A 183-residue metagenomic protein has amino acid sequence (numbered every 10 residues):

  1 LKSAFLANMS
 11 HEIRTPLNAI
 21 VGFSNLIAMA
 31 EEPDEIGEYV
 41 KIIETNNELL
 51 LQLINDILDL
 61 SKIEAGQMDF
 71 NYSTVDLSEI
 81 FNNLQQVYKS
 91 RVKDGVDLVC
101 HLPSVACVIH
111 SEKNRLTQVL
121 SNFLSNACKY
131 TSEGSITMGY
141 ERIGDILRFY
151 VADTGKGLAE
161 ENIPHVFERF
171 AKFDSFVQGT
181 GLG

Functional and structural regions predicted by a protein language model:
G22, L158-F170: Short conserved segment of the HATPase_c
A28-D34: Short acidic helix/loop segment immediately C-terminal to the autophosphorylated histidine in two-component histidine
T45-L50: Short alpha-helical segment of the dimerization/phosphotransfer core of two-component systems
S61-Y72: Helix-loop junction within the histidine kinase core
N71-D76, K93-C107, I143: Conserved catalytic submotifs in the C-terminal HATPase_c
N71-Q86, V99, T117, R148: A conserved beta-strand-to-alpha-helix junction within the catalytic ATP-binding
A127-C128: Short helix-loop "hinge" at the ATP-lid/N-box region of the Bergerat-fold HATPase_c
A171-G181: Glycine-rich ATP-lid/hinge loop adjacent to the conserved G-boxes
